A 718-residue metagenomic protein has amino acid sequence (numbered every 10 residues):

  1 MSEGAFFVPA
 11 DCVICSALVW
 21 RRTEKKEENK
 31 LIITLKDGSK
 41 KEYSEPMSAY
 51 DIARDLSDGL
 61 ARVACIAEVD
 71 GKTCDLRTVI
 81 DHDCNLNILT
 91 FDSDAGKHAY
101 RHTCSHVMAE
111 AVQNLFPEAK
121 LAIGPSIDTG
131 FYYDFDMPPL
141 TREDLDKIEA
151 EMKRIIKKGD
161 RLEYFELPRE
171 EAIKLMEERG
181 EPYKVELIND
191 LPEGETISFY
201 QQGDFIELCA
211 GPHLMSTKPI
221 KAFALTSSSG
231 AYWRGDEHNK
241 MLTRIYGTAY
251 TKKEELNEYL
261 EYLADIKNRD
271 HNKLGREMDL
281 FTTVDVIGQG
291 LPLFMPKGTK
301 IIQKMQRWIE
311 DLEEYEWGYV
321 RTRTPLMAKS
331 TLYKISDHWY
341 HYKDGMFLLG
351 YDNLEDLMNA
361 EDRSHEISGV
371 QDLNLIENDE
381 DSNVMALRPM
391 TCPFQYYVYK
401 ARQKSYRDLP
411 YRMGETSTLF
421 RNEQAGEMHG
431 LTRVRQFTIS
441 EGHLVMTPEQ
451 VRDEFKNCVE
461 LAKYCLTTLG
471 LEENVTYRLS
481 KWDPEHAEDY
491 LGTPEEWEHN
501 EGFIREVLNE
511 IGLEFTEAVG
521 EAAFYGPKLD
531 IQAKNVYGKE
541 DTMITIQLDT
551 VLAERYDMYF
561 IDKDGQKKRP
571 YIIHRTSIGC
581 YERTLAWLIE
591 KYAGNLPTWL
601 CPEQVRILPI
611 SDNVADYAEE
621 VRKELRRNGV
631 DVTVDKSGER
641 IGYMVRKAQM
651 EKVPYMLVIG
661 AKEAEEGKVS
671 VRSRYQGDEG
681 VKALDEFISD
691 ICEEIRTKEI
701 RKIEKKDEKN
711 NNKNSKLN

Functional and structural regions predicted by a protein language model:
F6-F7: Aromatic (phenylalanine/tyrosine) cluster motif
C12-C15: Cysteine-centered motifs
R21-T103, V107-K120, I127-N718: NTP/phosphate- and nucleic-acid-binding module
